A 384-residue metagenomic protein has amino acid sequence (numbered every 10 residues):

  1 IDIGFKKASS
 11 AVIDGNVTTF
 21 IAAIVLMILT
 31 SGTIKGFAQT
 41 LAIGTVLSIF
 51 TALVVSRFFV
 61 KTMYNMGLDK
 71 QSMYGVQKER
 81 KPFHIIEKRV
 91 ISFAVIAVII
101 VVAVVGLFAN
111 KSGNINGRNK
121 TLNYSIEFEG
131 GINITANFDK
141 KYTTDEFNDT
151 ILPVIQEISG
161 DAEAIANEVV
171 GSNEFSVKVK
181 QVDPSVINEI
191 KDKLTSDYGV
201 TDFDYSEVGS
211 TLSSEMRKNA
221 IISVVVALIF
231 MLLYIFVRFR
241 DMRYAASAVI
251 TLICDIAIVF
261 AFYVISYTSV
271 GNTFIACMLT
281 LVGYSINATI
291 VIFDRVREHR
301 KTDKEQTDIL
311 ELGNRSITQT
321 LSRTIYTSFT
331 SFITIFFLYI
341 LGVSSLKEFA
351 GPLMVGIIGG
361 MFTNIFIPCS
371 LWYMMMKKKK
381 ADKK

Functional and structural regions predicted by a protein language model:
I1-K384: A structural signal for conserved, well-ordered secondary-structure elements that form binding/interaction cores
